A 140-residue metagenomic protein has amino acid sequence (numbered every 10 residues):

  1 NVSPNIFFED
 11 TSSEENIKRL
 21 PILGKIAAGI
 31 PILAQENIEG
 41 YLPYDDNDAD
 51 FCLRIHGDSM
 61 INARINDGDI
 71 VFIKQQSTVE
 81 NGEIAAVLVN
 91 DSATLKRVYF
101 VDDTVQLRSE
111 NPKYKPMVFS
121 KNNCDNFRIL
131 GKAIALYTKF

Functional and structural regions predicted by a protein language model:
N1-N66, N81, S92-A93, F100-T104 (+2 more regions): Short, positionally conserved secondary-structure boundary motifs
L53, A85-V87, L107: Well-ordered beta-strand positions enriched in small/hydrophobic/aromatic, beta-favoring residues
V71-I73, A86: Hydrophobic beta-strand signal
T78-A86, T94-L95: Short, Lys/Arg- and Gly-enriched loop/turn segments at beta-strand edges
K96-V118: PDZ-domain C-terminal substructure recognizer with occasional recognition of PDZ-binding tails
V118-D125: Short proline/glycine-enriched turn/loop segments at secondary-structure junctions
